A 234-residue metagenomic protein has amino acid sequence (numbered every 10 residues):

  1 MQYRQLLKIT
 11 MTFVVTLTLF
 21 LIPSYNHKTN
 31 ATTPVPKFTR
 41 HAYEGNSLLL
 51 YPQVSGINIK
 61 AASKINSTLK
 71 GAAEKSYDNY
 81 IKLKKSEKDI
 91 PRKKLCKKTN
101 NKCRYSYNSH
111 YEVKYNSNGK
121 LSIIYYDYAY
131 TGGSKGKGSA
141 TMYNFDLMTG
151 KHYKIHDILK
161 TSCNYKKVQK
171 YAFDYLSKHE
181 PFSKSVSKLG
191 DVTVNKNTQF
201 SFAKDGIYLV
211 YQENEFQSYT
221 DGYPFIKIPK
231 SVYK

Functional and structural regions predicted by a protein language model:
Q2-L7, Y25-K234: Compositionally biased intrinsically disordered regions enriched in Thr/Gly
T12-L21: Bacterial N-terminal signal peptides
